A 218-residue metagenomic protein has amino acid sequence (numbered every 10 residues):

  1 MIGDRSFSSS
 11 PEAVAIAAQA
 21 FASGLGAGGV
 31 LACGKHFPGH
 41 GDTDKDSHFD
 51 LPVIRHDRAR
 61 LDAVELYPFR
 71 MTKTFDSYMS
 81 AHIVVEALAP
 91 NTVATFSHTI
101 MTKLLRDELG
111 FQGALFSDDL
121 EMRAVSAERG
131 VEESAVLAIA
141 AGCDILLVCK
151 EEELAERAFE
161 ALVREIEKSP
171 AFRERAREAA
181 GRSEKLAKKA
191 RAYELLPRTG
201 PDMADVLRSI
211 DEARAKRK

Functional and structural regions predicted by a protein language model:
M1-R5: A glycine-rich phosphate/pyrophosphate-binding beta-strand-loop-alpha-helix module
S9-P170: Second-shell residues forming the walls of enzyme active-site clefts
H40-G41, A179-R182, G200-P201: A glycine-rich phosphate-binding loop feature that marks nucleotide/adenosyl-phosphate handling sites
A89, D119, E151, R173 (+1 more regions): Poly-acidic low-complexity segments
F159, A180, K185-A190, I210-A213 (+1 more regions): Charged, low-complexity, helix-prone segments enriched in Lys/Glu/Asp/Gln
R164-L195: Mid-to-C-terminal alpha-helical segments outside catalytic/metal-binding sites
A192-K218: Active-site microenvironment of metallo-dependent hydrolases
